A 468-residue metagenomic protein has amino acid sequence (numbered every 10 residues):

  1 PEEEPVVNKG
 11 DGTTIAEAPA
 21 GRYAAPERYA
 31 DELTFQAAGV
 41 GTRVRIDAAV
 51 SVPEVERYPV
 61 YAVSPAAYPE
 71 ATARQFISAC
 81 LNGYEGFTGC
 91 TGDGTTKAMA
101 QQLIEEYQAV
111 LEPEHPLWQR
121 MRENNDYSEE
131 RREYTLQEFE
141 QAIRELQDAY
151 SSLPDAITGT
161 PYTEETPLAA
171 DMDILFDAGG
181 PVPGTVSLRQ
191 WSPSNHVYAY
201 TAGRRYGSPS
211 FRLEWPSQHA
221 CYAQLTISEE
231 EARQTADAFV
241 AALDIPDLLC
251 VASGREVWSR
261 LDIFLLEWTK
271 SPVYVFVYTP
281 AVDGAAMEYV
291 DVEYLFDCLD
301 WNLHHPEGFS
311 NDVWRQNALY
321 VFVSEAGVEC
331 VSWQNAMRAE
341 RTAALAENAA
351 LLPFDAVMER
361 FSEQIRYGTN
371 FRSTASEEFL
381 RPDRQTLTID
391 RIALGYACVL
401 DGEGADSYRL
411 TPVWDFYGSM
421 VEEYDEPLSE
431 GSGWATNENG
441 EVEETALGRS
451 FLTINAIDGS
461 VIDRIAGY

Functional and structural regions predicted by a protein language model:
E2-S310: Preferential activation on post-signal-peptide N-terminal prodomains/segments of secreted or lumenal proteins
F35, S64, Y68-P69, A73-Y84 (+8 more regions): Aromatic-enriched hydrophobic runs in primary sequence
P69, S228, L352-P353, N455: Helix N-cap and loop-to-helix transition residues
M99-L103, E422-L428: Internal, charge-rich low-complexity segments
S187-Y206, E288-W333, E426-Y468: A short, surface-exposed beta-strand/turn
Q224-S228, D383-T388, Y408-P412, N439-S450: Glycine-rich, flexible loop segments associated with nucleotide phosphate handling
R233-E426: Segments that shape or occlude catalytic/ligand-binding pockets
